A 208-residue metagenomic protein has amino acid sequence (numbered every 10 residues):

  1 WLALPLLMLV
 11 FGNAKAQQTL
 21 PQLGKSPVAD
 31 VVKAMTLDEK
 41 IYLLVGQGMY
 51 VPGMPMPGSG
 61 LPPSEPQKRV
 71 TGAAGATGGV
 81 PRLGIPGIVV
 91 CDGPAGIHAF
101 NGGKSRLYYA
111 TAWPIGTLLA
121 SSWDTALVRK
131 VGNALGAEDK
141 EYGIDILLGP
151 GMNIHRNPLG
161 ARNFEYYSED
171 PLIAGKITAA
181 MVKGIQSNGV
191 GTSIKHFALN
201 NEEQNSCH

Functional and structural regions predicted by a protein language model:
W1-L2, K15: C-terminal outer-membrane/trafficking sorting elements
L2-V10: Bacterial N-terminal signal peptides
A16-H208: Glycoside hydrolase catalytic-domain context in secreted enzymes
